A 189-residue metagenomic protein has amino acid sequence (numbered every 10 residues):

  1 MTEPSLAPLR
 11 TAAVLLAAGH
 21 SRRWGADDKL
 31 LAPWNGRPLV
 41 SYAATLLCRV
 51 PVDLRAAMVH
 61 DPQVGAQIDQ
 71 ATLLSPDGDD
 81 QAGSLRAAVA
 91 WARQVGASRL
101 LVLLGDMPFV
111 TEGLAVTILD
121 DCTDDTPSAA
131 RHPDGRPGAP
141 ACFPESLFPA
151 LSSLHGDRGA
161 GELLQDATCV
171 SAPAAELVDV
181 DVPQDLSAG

Functional and structural regions predicted by a protein language model:
T2-L9, P149-G189: Conserved alpha/beta core of the MobA/IspD/sugar-nucleotide pyrophosphorylase nucleotidyltransferase superfamily
S5-P137, E145, D166-P173: Nucleotide and nucleotide-moiety/phosphate-recognizing core
P137-G138, L151: Short active-site-adjacent structural elements
A139-F143, V178-V180: Short glycine- and hydrophobic/aromatic-rich loop-to-beta-strand nucleating segment in the catalytic cores
